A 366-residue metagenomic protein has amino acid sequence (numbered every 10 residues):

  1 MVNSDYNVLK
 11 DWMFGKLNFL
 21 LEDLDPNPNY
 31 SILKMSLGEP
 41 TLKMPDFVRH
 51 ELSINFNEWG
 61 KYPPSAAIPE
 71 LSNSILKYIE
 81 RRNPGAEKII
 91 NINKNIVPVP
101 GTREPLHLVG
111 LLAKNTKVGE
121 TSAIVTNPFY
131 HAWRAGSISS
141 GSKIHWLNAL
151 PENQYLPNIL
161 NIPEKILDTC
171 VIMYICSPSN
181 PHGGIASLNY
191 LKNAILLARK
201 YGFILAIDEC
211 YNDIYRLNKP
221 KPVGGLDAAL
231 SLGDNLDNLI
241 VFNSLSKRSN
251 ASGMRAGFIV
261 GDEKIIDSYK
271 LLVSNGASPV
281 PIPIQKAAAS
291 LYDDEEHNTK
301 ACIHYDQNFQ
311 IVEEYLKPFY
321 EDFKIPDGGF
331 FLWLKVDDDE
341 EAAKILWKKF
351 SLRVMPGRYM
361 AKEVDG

Functional and structural regions predicted by a protein language model:
N3-G101, L291-Y292: N-terminal small-domain helix-loop-helix segment of the aminotransferase-like
E22-P26, F331-G366: Conserved C-terminal alpha-helix-loop-beta "cap" of PLP-dependent enzymes that closes/shapes the active-site mouth
G60-L197, D213-I214, N218-G233: Conserved core of the PLP fold type I
Y78-I79, A229-D306, E313-E314: Conserved core segment of the aminotransferase class I/II
T121, K200-I204, L236-D237: A short helix->loop->beta-strand "cap" motif at the edges of active sites that frequently abuts
S140, K200-Y201, F319, F350: Helix C-cap/helix->beta junction micro-motif
E209: Walker B catalytic acidic pair
Q285, A289, Y305-E313, D322-V336: Conserved glycine-rich beta-strand-loop-beta hairpin in the small C-terminal domain of fold type I
